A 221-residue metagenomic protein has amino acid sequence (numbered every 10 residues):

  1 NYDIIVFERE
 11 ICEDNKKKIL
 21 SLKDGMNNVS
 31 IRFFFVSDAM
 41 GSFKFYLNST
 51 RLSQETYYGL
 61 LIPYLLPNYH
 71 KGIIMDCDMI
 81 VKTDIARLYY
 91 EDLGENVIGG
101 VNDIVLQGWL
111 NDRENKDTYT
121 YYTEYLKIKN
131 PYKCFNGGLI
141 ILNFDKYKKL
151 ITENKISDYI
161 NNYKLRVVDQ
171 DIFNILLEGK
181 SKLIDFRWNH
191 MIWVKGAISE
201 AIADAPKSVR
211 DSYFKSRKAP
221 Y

Functional and structural regions predicted by a protein language model:
Y2-E10, G100-N102: Short internal beta-strands
D3-I5, R32, I73, K182: A structural signal for isolated positions on well-ordered beta-strands in alpha/beta enzyme cores
E10-K18, G108-W109: Short, charged/polar "capping" segments at the starts of alpha-helices and the immediately preceding loops
D14-L65: Active-site-proximal specificity loops/subdomain of glycosyltransferases
F33-A39, Y57-D112, I141-L142, K148: GT-A fold catalytic core of metal-dependent nucleotide-sugar glycosyltransferases, centered on the diacidic
S42-Q54, R113-K116, I198-D204: Short, surface-exposed amphipathic charged segments that create phosphate/polyanion-binding patches used for binding
K44-Y46, Y90-S157: Conserved catalytic core of nucleotide-sugar-dependent glycosyltransferases
N130-P131, N136-Y221: A glycosyltransferase accessory/donor-loop signature
